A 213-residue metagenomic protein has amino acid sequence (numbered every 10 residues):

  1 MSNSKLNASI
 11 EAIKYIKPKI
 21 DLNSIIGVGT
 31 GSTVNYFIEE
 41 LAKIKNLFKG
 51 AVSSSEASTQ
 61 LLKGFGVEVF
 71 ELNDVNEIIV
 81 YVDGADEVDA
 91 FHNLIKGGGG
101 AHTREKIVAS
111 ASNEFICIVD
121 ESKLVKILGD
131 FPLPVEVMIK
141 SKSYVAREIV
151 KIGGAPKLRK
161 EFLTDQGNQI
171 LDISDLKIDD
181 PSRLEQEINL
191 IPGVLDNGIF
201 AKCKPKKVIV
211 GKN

Functional and structural regions predicted by a protein language model:
M1-G84: N-terminal active-site beta-alpha-beta segment that forms phosphate/nucleotide-binding and substrate-recognition loops
N3-L6, E56-N213: Conserved phosphate- and dinucleotide-binding cores of soluble alpha/beta proteins, encompassing both enzyme active
